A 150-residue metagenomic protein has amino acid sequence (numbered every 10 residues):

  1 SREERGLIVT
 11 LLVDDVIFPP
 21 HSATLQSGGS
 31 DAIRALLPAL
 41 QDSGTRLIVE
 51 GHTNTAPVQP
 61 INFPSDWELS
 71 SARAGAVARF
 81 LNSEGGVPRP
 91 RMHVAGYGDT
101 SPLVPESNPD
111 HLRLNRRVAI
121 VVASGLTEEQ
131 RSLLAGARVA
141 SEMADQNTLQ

Functional and structural regions predicted by a protein language model:
S1, G6-L12, I17, A32 (+4 more regions): Soluble periplasmic/extracytoplasmic beta-strand elements of cell-envelope proteins
S1-E3, Q41, L114: Solvent-exposed loop and beta-edge segments used for protein-protein assembly and interaction
G6, L40, Q146-Q150: Polar low-complexity intrinsically disordered regions
L11, L37-L40, G44, E84-G85 (+1 more regions): Sec/Tat-exported extracytoplasmic proteins
P19-S27, H52-L149: Periplasmic OmpA-like peptidoglycan-binding domain that tethers envelope proteins to the cell wall
H21-Q41, R46: Mid-length scaffold segments of soluble, non-membrane domains
A39-Q59: A short, charged
